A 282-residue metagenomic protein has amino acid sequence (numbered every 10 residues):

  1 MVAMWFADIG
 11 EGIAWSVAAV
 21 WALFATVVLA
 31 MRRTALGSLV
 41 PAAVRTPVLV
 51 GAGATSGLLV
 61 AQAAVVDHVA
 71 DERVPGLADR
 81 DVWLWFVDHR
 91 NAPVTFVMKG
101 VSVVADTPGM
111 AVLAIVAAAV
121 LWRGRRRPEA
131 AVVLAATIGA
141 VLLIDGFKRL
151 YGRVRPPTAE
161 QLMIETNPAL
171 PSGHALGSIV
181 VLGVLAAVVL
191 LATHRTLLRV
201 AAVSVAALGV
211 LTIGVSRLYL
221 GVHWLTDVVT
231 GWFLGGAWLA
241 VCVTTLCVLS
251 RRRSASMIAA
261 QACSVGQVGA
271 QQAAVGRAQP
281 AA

Functional and structural regions predicted by a protein language model:
M1-G109, Y151, R155-L162: N-terminal transmembrane-helix/juxtamembrane module of multi-pass inner/ER membrane proteins
V2-W15, V116-A117, T158-Q271: Membrane-embedded catalytic cores of phosphoryl/pyrophosphoryl-handling enzymes
T26-V27, M31, Q62, V66 (+5 more regions): Alpha-helical membrane-inserting segments
M31-V48, S254-A274: Membrane-interfacial, low-structure loops and terminal tails that flank and connect transmembrane helices in multi-pass
A63-A64, I144-P156, T212-H223: C-terminal ends of transmembrane alpha-helices and the immediately adjacent extracellular/lumenal or cytosolic loop
D67-W85, V112-S204: Membrane-interface loops
Q272-A282: Long, low-complexity, intrinsically disordered segments
